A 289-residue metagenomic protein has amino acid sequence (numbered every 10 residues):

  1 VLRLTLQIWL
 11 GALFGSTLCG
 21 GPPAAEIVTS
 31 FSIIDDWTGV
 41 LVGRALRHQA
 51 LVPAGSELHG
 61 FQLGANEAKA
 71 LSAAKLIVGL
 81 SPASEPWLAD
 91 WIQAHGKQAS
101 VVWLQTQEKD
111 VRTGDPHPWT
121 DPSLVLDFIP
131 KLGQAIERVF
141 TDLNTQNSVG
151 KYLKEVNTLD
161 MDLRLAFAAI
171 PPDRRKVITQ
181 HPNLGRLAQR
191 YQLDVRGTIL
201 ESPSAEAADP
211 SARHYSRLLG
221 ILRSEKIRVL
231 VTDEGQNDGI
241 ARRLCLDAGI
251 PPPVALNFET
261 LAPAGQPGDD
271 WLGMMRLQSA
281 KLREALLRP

Functional and structural regions predicted by a protein language model:
L2-R3, S30: Intrinsically disordered, low-complexity regions enriched in Ser/Pro/Gly/Gln/His and often acidic
R3-T17: Bacterial N-terminal signal peptides
P22-P289: Extracytoplasmic metal-acquisition and chelation regions
